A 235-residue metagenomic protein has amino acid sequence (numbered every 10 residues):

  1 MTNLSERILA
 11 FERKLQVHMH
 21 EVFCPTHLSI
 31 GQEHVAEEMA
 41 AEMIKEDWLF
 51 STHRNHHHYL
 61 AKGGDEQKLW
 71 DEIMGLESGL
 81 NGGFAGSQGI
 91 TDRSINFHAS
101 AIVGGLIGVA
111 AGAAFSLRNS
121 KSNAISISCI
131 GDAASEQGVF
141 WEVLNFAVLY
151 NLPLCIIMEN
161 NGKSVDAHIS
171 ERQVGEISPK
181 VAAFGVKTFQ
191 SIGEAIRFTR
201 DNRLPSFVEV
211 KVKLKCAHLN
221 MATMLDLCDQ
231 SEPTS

Functional and structural regions predicted by a protein language model:
M1-P25, K45, L225, E232-P233: Cofactor-/ligand-binding subdomain signature composed of acidic, glycine-rich, tryptophan-containing flexible loops
Q16, E21-Y150, H168-A183: Cofactor-binding active-site loop characterized by glycine-rich and histidine/acidic residues
H27, T188, F207-E209: Structured core elements
F50, I125-I130, C155-I157, F207-K211: Structural motif
H57, N161-V165, L214-C216: Short gly/pro/ser/thr-enriched loop/turn and capping motifs at secondary-structure boundaries
S120-S122, E171-T199, C228-S235: Conserved thiamine diphosphate
L149-M158, G185-K187: Short, proline-centered helix/strand-breaking motifs
F198-S235: Glycine/aspartate-rich loop-and-adjacent alpha/beta segment that forms the canonical ThDP
